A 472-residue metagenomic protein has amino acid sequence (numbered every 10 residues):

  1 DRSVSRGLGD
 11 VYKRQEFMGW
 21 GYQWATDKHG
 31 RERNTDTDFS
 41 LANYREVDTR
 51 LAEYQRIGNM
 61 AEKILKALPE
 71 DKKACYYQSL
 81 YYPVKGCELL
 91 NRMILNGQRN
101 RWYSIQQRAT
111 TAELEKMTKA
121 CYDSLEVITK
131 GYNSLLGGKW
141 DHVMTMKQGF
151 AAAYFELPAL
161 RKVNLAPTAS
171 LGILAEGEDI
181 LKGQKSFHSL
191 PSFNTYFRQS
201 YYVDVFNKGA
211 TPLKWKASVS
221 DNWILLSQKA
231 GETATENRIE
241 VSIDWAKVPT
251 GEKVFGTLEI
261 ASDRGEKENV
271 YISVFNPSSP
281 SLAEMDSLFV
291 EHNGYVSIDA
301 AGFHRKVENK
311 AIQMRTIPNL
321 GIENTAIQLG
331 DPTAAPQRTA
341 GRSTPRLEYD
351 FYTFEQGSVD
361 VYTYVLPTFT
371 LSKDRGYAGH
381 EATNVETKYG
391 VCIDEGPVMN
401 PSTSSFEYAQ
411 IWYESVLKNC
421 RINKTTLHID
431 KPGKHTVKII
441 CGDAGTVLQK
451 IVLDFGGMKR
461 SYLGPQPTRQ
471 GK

Functional and structural regions predicted by a protein language model:
D1, S5-R6, D10-N100, A109-T110 (+1 more regions): Catalytic-domain carbohydrate-binding cleft regions of carbohydrate-active enzymes
R2-Y12, M117-A120, E126-G172: Short, small-residue-biased leader/transition segments that mark boundaries at the very start of proteins
P69, R101-A109, N133-M144, L463: Structured alpha-helical bundle/scaffold domains in large eukaryotic membrane-trafficking regulators
W102-D123, T383-V391, E395: Short alpha-helical "patches" and their helix-cap loops
Q148-K208, V248, L282: Beta-sheet-dominated interaction scaffolds and their linkers
S189, Y196-K472: Extracytoplasmic
